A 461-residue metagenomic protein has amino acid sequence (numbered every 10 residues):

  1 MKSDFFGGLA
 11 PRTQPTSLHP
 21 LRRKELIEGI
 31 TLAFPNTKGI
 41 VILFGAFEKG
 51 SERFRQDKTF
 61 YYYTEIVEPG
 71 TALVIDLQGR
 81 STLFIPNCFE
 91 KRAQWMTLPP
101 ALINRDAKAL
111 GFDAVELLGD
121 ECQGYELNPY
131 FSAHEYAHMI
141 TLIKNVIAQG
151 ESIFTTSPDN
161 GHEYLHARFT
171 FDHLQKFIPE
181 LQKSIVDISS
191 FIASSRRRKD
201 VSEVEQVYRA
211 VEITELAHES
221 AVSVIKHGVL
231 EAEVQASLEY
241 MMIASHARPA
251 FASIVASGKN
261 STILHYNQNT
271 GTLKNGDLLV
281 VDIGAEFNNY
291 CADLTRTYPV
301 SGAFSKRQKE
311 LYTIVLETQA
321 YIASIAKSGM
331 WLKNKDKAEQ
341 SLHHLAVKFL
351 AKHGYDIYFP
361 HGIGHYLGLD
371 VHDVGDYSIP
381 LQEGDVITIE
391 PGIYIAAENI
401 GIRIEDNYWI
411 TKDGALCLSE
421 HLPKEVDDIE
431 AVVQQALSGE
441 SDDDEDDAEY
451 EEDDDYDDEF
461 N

Functional and structural regions predicted by a protein language model:
M1-N461: Active-site neighborhoods and metal-handling regions in enzymes and metal-associated proteins
